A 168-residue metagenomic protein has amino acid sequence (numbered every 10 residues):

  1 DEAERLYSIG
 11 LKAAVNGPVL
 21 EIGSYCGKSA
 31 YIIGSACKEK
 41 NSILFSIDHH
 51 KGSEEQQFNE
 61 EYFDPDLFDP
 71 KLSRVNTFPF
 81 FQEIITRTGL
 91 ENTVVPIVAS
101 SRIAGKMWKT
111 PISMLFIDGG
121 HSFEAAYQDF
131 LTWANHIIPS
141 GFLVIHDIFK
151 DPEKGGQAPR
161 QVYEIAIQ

Functional and structural regions predicted by a protein language model:
A3-Q168: S-adenosylmethionine/decaboxylated-SAM
